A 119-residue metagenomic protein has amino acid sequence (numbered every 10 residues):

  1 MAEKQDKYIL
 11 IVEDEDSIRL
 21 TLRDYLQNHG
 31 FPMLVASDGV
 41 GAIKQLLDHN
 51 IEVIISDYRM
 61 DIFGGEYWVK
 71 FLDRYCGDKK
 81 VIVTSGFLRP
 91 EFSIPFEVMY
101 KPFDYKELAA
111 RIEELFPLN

Functional and structural regions predicted by a protein language model:
M1-Y8, D104-N119: Non-catalytic signal-transmission and effector/linker regions of two-component phosphorelay proteins
E15-L34: Two-component/phosphorelay signaling modules centered on CheY-like receiver
V35-V53: Acidic, metal-coordinating helix/loop segments flanking the phosphotransfer/catalytic sites of two-component signaling
K44, E66-G77: Short amphipathic alpha-helix used as the core "switch/output" element in two-component signaling
D57: Active-site residues of response regulator receiver
D61: The feature encodes the CheY-like receiver
V83-S85: Hydrophobic/aromatic residues positioned on beta-strands within the core alpha/beta folds
K101: A Lys-centered signature of the CheY-like receiver
